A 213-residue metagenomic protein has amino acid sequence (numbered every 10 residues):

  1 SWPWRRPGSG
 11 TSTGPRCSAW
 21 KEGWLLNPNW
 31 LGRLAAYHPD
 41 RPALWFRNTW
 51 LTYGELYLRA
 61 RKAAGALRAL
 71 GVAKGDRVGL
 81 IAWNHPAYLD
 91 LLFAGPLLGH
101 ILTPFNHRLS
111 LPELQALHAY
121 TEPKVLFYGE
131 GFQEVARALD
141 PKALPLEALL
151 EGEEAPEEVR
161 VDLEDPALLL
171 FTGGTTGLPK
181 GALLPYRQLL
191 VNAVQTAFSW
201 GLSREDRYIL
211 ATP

Functional and structural regions predicted by a protein language model:
S1-W24: Flavin-dependent oxidoreductase catalytic cores
G32, D40-H85, L89-F93, S110-Q115 (+2 more regions): Conserved AMP-binding/adenylate-forming core of the ANL superfamily
T52-G54, A167-V191: Conserved AMP-binding A3 loop
Y57-A63, A182-R204, Y208-T212: Conserved structural elements of the adenylate-forming
G65, A69-L70, D90-F93, L97-R160: Structural core segment of the AMP-binding/adenylate-forming
V78, G95, L126, P166 (+2 more regions): Conserved S/T- and glycine-rich ATP-binding loop of Class I adenylate-forming
A82-H85, N106, L202, T212-P213: Conserved AMP-binding
E154-F171, L178, G201-R207: Conserved pre-ATP/AMP-binding loop-to-beta segment of ANL
